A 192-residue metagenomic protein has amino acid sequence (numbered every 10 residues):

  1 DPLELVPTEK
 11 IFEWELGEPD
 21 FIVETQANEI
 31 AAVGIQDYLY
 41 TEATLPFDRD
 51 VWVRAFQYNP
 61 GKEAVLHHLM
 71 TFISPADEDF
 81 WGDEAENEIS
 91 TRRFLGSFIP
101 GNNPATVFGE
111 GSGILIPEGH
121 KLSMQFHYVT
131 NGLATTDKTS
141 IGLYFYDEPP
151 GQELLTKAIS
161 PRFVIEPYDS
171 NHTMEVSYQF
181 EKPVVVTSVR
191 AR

Functional and structural regions predicted by a protein language model:
L3-V185, R190-R192: Beta-strand-centric surfaces of beta-sandwich/beta-rich domains
